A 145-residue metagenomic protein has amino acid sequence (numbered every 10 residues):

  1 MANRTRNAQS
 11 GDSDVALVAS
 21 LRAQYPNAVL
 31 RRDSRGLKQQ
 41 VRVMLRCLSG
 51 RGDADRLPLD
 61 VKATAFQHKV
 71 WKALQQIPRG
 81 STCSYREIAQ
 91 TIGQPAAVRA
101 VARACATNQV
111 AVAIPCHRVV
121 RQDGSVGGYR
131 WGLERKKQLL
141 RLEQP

Functional and structural regions predicted by a protein language model:
M1-P95, Q144-P145: Basic nucleic-acid-binding alpha-helical/helix-turn surface characteristic of O6-alkylguanine DNA
K69-A73, A100, Q138: Pre-recognition alpha-helix immediately N-terminal to the DNA-recognition helix within helix-turn-helix or winged-helix
L74, I88, C116-R118, L139: Residue-level signal for inorganic ion chemistry
P78-R79, Q109-P115: Short, proline-centered helix/strand-breaking motifs
V98-A111: Regulatory, non-catalytic segments
Q122-P145: …primarily DNA-binding HTH/wHTH and HhH modules…
